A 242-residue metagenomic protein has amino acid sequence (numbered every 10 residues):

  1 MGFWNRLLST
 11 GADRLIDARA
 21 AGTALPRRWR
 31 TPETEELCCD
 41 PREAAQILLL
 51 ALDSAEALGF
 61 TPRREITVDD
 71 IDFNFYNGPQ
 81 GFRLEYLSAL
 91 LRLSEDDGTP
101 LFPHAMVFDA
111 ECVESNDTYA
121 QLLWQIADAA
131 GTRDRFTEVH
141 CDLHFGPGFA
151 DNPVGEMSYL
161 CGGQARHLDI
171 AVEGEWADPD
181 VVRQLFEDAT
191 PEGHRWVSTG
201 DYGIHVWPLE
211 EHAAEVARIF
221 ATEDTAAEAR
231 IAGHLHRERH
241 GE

Functional and structural regions predicted by a protein language model:
F3-E242: Contiguous interface-forming segments/domains that mediate binding rather than catalysis
